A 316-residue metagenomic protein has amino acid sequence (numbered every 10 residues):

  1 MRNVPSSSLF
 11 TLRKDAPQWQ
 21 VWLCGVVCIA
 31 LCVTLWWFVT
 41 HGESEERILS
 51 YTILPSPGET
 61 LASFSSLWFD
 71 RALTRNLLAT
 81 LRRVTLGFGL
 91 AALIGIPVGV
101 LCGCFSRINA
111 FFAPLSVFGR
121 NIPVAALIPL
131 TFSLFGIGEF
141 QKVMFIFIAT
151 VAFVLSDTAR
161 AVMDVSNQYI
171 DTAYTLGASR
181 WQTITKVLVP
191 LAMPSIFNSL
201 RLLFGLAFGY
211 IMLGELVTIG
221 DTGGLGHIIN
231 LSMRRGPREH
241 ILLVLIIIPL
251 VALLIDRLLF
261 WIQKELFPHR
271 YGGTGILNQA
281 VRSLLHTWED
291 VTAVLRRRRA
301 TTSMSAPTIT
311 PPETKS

Functional and structural regions predicted by a protein language model:
M1-C28, R257-S316: Transmembrane alpha-helical segments of polytopic membrane transport and secretion proteins
S8-D15, G42-G89: Periplasmic/extracellular loop-to-transmembrane helix junction in inner-membrane transport proteins
H41, E45, V100, R107-P114 (+6 more regions): Membrane-spanning helices that line or support transport/gating and their immediate boundary helices in channels
L86-S116: Transmembrane-helix boundary motif in ABC transporter permease subunits
V117-F153, R160-A161: Generic hydrophobic transmembrane alpha-helix motif, especially the helices
I122, V162-Q168, T172-A192, R234: Short helix-to-coil transition segments within interhelical loops that connect adjacent transmembrane helices
M144, I148, W181-L213: Transmembrane alpha-helices
L225-W261: Hydrophobic alpha-helical transmembrane segments of polytopic membrane proteins
